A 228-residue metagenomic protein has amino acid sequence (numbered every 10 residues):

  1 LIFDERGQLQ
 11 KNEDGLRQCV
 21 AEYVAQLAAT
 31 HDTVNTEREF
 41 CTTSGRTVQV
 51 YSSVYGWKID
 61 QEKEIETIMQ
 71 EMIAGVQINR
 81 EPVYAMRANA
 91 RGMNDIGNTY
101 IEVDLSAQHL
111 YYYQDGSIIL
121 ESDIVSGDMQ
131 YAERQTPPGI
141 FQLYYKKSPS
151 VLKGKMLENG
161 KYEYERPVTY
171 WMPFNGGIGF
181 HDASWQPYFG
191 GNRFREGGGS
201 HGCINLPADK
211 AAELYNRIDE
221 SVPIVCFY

Functional and structural regions predicted by a protein language model:
L1-Y164, Y170, I218, F227: Surface-exposed, secretory/extracytoplasmic low-complexity segments enriched in Ser/Thr/Asn/Gly/Pro
A21-E22, Q26, T136, G154-Y228: Exported/periplasmic cell-wall-interacting domains
